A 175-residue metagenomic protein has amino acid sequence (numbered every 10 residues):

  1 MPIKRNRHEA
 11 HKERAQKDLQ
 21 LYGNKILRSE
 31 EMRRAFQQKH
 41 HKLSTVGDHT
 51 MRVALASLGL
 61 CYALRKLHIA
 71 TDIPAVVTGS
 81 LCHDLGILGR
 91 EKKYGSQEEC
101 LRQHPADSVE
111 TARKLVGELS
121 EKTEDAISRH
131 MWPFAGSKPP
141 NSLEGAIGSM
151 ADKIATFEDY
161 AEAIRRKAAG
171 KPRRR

Functional and structural regions predicted by a protein language model:
M1-R175: Metal-dependent phosphohydrolase cores
